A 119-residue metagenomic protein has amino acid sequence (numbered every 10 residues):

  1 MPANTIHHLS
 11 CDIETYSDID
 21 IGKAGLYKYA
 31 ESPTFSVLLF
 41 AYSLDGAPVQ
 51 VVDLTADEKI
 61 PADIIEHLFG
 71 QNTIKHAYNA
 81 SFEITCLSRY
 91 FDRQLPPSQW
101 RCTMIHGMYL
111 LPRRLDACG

Functional and structural regions predicted by a protein language model:
P2, I6-S10, T15, D20-A24 (+1 more regions): Conserved DEDDh/DEDDy metal-dependent 3′-5′ exonuclease domain
